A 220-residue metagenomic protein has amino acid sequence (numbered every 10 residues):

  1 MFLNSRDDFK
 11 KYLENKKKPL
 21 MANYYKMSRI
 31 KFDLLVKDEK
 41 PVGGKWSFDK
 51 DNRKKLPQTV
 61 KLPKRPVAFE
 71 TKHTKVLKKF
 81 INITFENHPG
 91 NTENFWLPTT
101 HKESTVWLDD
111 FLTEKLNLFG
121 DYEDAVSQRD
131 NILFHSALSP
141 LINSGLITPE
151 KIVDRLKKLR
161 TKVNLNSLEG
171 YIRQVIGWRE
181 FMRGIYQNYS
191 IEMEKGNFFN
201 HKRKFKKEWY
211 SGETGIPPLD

Functional and structural regions predicted by a protein language model:
M1-L97: Beta-rich, aromatic/charged-enriched effector core domains that present basic-aromatic interfaces for binding
K54-D220: Catalytic cores of enzymes that engage adenine nucleotides and/or redox cofactors via long glycine-rich, Lys/Arg/His
